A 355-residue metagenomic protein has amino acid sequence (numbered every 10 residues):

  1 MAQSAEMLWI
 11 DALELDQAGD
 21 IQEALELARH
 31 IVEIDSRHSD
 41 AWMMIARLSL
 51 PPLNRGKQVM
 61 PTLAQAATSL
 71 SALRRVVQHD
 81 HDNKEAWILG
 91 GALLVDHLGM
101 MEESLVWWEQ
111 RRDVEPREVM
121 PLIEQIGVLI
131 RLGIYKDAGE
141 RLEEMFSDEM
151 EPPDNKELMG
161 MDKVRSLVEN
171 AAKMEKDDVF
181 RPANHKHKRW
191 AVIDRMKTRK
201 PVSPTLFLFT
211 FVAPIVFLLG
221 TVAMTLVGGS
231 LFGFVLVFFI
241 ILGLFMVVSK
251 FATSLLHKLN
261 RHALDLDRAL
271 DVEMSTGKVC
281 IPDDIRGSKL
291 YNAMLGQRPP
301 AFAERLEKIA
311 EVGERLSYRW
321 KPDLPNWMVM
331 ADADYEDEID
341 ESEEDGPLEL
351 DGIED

Functional and structural regions predicted by a protein language model:
A2-I34, M44, L50-P61: Alpha-helical segment of the N-proximal tetratricopeptide repeat
S4-D11, D35, A269-D355: Charged, low-complexity cytosol-facing tails and large interhelical loops of integral membrane proteins
A18-E26, L53-A72, L98-Q110, G133-R141: Structural signature of tandem alpha-helical TPR/SEL1-like repeats, specifically the intra-repeat loop/turn
S36, H81-D82, P116, M150-P153: Short coil turns that delineate tetratricopeptide repeat
A41, A86, P121, D154-N155: TPR alpha-solenoid repeat register
M44, L89-G90, E124: Canonical tetratricopeptide repeat
T62-S71, R111-V114, G127-D154, S166 (+1 more regions): TPR/TPR-like (Sel1-like) alpha-helical repeat modules
T198-V272: Transmembrane alpha-helical hairpins and terminal membrane-anchor modules
